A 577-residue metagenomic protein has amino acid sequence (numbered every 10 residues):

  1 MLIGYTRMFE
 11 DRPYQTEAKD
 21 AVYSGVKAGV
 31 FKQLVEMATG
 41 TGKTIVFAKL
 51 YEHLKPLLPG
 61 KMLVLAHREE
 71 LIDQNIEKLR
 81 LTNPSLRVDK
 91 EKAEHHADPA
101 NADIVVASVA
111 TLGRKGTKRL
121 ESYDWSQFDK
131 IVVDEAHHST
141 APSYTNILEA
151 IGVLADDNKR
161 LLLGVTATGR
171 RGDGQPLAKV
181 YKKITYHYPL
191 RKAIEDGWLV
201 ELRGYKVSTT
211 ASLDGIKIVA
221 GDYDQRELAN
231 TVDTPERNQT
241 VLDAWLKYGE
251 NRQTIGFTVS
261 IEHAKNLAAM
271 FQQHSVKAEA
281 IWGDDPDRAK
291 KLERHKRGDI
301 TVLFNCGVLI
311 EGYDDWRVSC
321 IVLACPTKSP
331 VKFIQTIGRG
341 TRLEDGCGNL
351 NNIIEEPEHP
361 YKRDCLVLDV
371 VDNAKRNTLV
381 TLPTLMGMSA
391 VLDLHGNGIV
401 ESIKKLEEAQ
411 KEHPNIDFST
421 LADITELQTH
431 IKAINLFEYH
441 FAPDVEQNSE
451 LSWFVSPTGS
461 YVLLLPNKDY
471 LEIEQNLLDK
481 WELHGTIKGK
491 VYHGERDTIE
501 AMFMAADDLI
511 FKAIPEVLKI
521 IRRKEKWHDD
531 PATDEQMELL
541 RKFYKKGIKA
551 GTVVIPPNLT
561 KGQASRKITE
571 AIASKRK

Functional and structural regions predicted by a protein language model:
L2-E36: Conserved pre-motif I regulatory segment
A28-L50, F257: Walker A/P-loop
E70-E91: Conserved helix-turn-beta segment of the N-terminal RecA-like "Helicase ATP-binding" lobe in SF1/SF2 helicases
H138-G204: Post-DEXD/H (motif II) to motif III coupling segment of the RecA-like Helicase ATP-binding lobe
I184-I255: Conserved interdomain linker/interface between the two RecA-like ATPase lobes of SF2 helicase motors
R226-R294: Conserved helicase/translocase motor-coupling segment
T240, R376-K524, Q536, R541 (+1 more regions): Long, largely alpha-helical accessory region at the distal end of helicase-like NTP-driven motors
G283-M388: Conserved RecA-like P-loop NTPase helicase motor core
